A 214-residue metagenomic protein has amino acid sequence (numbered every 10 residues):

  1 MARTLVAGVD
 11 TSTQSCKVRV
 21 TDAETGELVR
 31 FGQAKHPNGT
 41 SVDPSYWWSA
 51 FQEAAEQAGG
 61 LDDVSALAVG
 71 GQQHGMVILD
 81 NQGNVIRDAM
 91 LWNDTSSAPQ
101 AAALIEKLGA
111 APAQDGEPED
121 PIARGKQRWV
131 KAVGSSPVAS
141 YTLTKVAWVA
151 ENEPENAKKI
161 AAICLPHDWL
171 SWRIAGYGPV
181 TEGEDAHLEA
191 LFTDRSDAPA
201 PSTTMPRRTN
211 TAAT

Functional and structural regions predicted by a protein language model:
M1-D88, P99, K131, K159: N-terminal glycine/serine-rich phosphate-binding loop of ATP-dependent small-molecule kinases, especially carbohydrate
T11-T13, D115, W129-T214: Gly/Ser/Thr-rich active-site cleft segment
E24, A55, G59-D62, I105-P112 (+2 more regions): Structural signal for hydrophobic packing residues in well-ordered secondary-structure cores of soluble enzyme domains
A50-E53, Q100-A103, W148, W169: Generic beta-strand or strand-like secondary-structure segments
D94: Carbohydrate-associated surface elements
P99-L104, I122-G125: Pocket-flanking alpha-helical
A102-G109, N210-T214: Glycine-rich phosphate-binding segment of PLP-dependent enzymes
G109-R124: Intrinsically disordered, low-complexity terminal tails and inter-domain linkers enriched for S/T/G/P/D/E
